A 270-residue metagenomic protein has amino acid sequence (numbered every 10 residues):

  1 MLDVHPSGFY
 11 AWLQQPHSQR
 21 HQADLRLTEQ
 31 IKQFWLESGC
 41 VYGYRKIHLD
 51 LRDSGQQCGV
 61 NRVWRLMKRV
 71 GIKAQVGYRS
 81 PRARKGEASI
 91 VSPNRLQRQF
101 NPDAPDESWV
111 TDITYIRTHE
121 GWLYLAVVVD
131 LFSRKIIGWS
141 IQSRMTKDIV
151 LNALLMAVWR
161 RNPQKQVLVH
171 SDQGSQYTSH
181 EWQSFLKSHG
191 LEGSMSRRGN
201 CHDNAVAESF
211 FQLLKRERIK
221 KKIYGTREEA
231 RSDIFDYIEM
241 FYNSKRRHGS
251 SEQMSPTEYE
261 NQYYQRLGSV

Functional and structural regions predicted by a protein language model:
M1-V270: Charged DNA-binding/catalytic regions of mobile-element recombinases
